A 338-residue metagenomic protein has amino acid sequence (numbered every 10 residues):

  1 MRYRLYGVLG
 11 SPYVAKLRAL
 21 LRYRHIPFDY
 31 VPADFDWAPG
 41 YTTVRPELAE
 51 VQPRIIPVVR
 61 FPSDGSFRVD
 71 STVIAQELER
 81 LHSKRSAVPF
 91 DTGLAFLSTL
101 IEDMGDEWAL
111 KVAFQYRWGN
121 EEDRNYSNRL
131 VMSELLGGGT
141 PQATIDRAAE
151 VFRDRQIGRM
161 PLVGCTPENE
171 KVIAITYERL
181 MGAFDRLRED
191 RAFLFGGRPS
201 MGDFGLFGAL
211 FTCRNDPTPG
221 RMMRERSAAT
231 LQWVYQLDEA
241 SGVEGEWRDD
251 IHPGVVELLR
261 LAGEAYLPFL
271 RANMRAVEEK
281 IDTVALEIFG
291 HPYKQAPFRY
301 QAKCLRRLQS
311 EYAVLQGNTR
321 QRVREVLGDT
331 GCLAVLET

Functional and structural regions predicted by a protein language model:
M1-A143, L194, R214, P268-T338: GST-like domain detector, emphasizing the conserved glutathione-binding G-site in the N-terminal thioredoxin-like
Y13, L17, I173-L187, W233 (+4 more regions): Alpha-helical packing segments of well-folded alpha/beta enzyme cores
E77, F152-R155, T176-A183: Amphipathic, well-ordered alpha-helical segments in soluble domains
Q142-M160, G164, V172, L258-E287: A conserved mid-domain beta-alpha-beta active-site/ligand-binding segment of alpha/beta enzyme cores
M160-L194: Short N-terminal edge-element motif at the start of the domain
R186-L187, A209-V243: Short His-centered aromatic/hydrophobic patch
L194-R214: GST superfamily/GST-like fold recognition
E239, W247-P268: Small-residue-rich helix-loop
